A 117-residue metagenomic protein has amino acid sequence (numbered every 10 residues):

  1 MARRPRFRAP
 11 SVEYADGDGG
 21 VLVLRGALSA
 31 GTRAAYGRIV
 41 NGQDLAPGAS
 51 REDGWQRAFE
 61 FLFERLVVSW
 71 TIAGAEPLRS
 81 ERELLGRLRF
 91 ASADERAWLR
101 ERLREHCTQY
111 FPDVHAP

Functional and structural regions predicted by a protein language model:
M1-A9: Short Lys/Arg-rich cationic patches that frequently serve as NLS/NoLS or arginine-rich RNA/DNA-binding motifs
A9-G19: Short acidic-hydrophobic surface loop/beta-edge motif
G20, R25-P117: Short, surface-exposed, charged amphipathic helix/loop patches that serve as local interaction elements
